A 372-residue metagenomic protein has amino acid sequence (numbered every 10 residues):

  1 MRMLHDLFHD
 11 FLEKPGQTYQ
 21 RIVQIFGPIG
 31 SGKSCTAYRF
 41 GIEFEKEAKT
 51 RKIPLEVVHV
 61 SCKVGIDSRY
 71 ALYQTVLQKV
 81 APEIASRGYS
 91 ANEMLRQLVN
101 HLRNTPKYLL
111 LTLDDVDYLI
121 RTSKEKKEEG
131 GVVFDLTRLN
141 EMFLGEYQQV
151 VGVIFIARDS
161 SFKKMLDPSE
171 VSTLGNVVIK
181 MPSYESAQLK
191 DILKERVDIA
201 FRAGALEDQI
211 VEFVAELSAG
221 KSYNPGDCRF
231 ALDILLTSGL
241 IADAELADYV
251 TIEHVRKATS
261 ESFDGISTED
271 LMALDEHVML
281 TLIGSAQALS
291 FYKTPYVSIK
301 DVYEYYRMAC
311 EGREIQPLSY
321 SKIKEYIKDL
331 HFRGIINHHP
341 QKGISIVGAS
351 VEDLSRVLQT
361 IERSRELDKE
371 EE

Functional and structural regions predicted by a protein language model:
M3-G16: Pre-Walker A adenine-sensing motif
G16-R39: Walker A/P-loop nucleotide-binding motif
Q17, P54-E56, V64-I192, F201-S218 (+4 more regions): Mid-core helix/loop region of P-loop NTP-binding domains shared across ATPases and GTPases
Q24, E47-V64: Conserved catalytic segments around the Walker B and adjacent sensor/switch elements of P-loop NTPase domains
I241-I266: Conserved C-terminal helix/linker of AAA+ ATPases
D264-K293: Short alpha-helical segments that sit at the start of domains
L289, K293-E372: Terminal-proximal interaction/regulatory segments of ATP-powered molecular machines
